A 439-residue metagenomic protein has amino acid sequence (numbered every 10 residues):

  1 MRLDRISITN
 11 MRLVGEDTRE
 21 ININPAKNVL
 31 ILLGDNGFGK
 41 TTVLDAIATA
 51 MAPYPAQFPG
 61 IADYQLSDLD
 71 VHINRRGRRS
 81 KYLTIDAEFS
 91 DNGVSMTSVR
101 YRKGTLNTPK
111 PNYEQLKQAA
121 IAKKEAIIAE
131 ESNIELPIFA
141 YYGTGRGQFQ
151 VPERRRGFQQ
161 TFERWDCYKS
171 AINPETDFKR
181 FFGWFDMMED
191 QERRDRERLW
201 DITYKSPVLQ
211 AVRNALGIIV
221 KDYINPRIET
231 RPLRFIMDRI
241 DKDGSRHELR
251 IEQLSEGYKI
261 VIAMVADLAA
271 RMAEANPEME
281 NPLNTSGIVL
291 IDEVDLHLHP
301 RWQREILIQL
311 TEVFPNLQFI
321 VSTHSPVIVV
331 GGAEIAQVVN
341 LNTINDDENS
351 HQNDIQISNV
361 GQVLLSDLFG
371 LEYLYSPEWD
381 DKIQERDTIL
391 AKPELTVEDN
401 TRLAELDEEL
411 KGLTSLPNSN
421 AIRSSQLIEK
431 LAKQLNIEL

Functional and structural regions predicted by a protein language model:
M1-I61, I236-E378: Switch/communication elements of ASCE P-loop NTPase nucleotide-binding domains
M1-R180, E385, S415-L439: P-loop NTPase switch/coupling surface
A46, Y141, A211-I219, Q309 (+1 more regions): Amphipathic alpha-helical segments that form well-ordered structural scaffolds and often line/cohere around active
A50, W184-Q191, R271, K382-K392: Solvent-exposed, amphipathic alpha-helical segments
R76-I85, T230-R234, A333-I335: A short, compositionally biased
A129, I308, E312, V327-L439: RecA-like P-loop NTPase motor core
A140-G143, N225-T230, I236, V321 (+1 more regions): A structural signal for short, well-ordered beta-strand segments and their strand-loop junctions that often border
S170-N284: Extended helical coiled-coil dimerization/tether regions that scaffold and oligomerize large DNA-maintenance assemblies
